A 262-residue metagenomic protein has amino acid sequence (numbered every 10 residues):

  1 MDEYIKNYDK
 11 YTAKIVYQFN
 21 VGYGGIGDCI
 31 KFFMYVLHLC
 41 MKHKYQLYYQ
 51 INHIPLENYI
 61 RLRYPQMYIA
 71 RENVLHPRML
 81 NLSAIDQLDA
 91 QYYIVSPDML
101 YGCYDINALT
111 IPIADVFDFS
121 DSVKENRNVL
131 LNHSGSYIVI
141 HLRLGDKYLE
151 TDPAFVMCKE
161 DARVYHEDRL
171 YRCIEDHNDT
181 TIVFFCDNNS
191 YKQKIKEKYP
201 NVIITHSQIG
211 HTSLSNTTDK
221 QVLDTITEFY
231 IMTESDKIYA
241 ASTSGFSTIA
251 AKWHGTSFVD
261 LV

Functional and structural regions predicted by a protein language model:
M1-T12, V16, N52-D179: Secretory-pathway luminal glycosyltransferase catalytic domains
V21-K31: A short, glycine/small-residue-rich beta-strand->loop->alpha-helix junction that serves as a flexible
Y23, N52-E57, M99-Y101, R143-K147 (+3 more regions): Short, solvent-exposed loop/turn segments at secondary-structure junctions
G27, V156-Y165, D219-I226: Conserved phosphate-coordination/catalytic loops
C29-K42, H166-I174: Histidine-anchored nucleotide/phosphate-binding helix
M41-H53, A241-S242, K252-V262: Gly/Pro- and small hydrophobic-enriched strand-loop and loop-to-helix capping segments that sit at the rims
T180-V259: Donor-binding and catalytic core of enzymes assembling or modifying cell-surface/extracellular glycoconjugates
